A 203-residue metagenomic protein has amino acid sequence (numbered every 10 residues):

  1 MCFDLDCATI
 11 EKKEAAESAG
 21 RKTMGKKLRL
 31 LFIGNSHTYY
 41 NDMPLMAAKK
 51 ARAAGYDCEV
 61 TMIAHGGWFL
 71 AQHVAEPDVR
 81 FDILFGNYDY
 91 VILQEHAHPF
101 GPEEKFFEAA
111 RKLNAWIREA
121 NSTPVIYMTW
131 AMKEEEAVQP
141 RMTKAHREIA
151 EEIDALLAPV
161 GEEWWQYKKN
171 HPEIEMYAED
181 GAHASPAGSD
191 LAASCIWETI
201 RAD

Functional and structural regions predicted by a protein language model:
M1, G25-L28: Hydrophobic alpha-helical targeting segments used for export or membrane insertion
F3-K13: Short, positively charged and aromatic/hydrophobic N-terminal segments
E14-G20: Positively charged N-terminal leader segments that act as targeting/secretion signals
T23-K26, R118: Glycine-rich phosphate/diphosphate-binding loops that line cofactor/substrate pockets in enzymes
M24, A54-Y56, E151: Short, structurally constrained coil/turn elements that cap an alpha-helix or connect an alpha-helix to the following
L28-I33, H37-A109, K133: Conserved SGNH/GDSL esterase-like catalytic core that processes O-acyl groups on lipids and polysaccharides
K50-A53, C195-D203: Active-site catalytic microenvironments for nucleophilic, acid-base chemistry
R80-P186, D190, S194-T199: Alpha-helical cap/lid subdomain in secreted, periplasmic, or secretory-pathway luminal O-acyl-processing enzymes
